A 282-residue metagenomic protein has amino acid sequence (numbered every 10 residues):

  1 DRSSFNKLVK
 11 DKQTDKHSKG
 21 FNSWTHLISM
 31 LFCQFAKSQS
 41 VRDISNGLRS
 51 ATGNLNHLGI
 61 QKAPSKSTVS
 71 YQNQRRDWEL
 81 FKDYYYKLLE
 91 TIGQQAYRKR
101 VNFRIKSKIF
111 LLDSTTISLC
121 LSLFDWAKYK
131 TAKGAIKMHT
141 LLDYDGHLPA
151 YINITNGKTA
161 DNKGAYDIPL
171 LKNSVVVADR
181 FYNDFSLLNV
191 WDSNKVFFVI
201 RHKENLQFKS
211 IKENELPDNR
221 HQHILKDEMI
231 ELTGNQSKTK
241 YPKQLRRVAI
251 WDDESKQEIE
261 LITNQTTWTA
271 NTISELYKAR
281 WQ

Functional and structural regions predicted by a protein language model:
D1-D43, G47, R76, D83-K87 (+2 more regions): Single, function-defining residue in the core of a domain
R49-G59: Extended, structured, electrostatic nucleic-acid-contact surfaces
N54, W78-L80, T91: Short helix C-cap/helix-to-loop transition motifs enriched in small/turn-promoting residues
H57-L58, Y97-K99, W126-Y129: Catalytic micro-motifs at enzyme active sites that drive phosphoryl/nucleotidyl and oxygen chemistry
H57-R76: Major-groove recognition helix of helix-turn-helix-like DNA-binding domains
A63, E90-I92: Juxtamembrane/interface motifs at transmembrane-helix termini
L80-D83, Q95: Short secondary-structure capping/junction motifs at helix and strand boundaries
I92-V101, D161-N162: A short, well-structured juxtamembrane/interface segment
